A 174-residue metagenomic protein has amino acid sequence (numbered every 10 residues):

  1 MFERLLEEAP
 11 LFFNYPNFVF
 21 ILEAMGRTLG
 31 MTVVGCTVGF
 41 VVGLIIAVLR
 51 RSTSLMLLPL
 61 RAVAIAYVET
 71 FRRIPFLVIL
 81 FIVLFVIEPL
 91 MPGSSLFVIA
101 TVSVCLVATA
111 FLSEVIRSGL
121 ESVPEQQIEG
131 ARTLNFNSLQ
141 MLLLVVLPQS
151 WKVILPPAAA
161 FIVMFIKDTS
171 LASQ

Functional and structural regions predicted by a protein language model:
M1-Q174: Transmembrane alpha-helices and adjacent helix-loop boundaries
